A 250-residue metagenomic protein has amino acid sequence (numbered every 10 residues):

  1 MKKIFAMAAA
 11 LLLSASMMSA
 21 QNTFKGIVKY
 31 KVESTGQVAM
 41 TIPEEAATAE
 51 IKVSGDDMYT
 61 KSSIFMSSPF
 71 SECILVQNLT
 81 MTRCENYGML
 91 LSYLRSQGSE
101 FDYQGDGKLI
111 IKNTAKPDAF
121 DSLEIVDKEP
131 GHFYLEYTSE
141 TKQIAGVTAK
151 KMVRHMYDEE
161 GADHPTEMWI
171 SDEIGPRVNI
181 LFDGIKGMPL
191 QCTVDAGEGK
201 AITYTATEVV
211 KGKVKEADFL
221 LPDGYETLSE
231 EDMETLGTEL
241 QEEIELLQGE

Functional and structural regions predicted by a protein language model:
M1-T23: Bacterial Sec-dependent N-terminal signal peptides
Q21-E250: Extended soluble regions of mature proteins
